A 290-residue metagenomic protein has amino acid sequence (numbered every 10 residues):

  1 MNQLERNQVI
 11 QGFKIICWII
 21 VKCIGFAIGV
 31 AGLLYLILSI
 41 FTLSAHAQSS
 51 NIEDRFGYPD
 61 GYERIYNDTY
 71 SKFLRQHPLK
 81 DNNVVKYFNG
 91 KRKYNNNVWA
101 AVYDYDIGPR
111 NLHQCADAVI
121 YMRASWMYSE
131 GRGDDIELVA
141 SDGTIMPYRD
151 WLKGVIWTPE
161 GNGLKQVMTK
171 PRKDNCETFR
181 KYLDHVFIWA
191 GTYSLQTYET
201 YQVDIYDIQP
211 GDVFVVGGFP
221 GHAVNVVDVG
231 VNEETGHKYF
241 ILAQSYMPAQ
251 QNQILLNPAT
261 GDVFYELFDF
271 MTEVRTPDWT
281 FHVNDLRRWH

Functional and structural regions predicted by a protein language model:
N2-N7: Intrinsically disordered, compositionally biased low-complexity segments in eukaryotic proteins
Q8-G29: N-terminal Sec-pathway targeting helices
V30-T42: Bacterial N-terminal signal peptides
H46-N95, P109-H113: N-terminal module-boundary/linker segments of secreted carbohydrate-active enzymes
A100-I107: N-terminal post-signal-peptidase region of extra-cytosolic proteins
P109-Y201: Extracellular-facing segments of soluble proteins and assemblies that are Gly/Ser/Thr-biased and enriched in aromatics
C176-E234: ...with weaker cross-activation on analogous glycine-rich loops/strands in unrelated enzymes
K238-H290: Low-complexity, Gly/Ser/Thr/Pro-rich intrinsically disordered linker/tail segments
